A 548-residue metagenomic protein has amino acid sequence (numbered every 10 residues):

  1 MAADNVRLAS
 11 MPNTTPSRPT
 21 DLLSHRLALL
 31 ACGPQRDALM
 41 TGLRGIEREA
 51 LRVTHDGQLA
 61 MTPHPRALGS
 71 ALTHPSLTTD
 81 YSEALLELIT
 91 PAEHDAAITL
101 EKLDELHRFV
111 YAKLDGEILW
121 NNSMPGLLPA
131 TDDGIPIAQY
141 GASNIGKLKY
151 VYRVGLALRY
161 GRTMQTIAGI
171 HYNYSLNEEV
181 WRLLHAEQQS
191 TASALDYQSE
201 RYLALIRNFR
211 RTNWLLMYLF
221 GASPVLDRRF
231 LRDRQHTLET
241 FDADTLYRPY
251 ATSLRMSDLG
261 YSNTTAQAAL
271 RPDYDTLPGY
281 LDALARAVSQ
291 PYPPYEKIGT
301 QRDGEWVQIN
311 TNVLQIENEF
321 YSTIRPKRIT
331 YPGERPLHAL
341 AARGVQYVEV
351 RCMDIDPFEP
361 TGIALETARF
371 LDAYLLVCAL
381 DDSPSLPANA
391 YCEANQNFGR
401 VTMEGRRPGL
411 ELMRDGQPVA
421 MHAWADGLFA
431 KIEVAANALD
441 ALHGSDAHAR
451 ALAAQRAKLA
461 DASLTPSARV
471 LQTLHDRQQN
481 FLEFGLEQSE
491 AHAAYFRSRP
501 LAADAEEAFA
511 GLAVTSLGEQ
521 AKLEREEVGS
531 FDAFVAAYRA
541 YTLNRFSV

Functional and structural regions predicted by a protein language model:
V6-A157, M164-I170, Y197-R207, R211-W214: Terminal catalytic/cofactor-binding subdomain
L43, Y81, L103, Q165 (+8 more regions): Active-site-proximal structural scaffolding
E49, M164-N177, Y347-D354: Histidine-centered divalent-metal-coordination microenvironment in nucleic-acid enzymes
T54, A92, L176-V180, D354: Beta-strand elements of well-folded, non-transmembrane domains
M61-H64, L100, D132-D133, L184-H185 (+3 more regions): Short conserved micro-motifs at the rims of enzyme active sites and ligand-binding pockets
G146-R159, T166, S175-A341, R351 (+3 more regions): Loop-rich catalytic cores of soluble enzymes, especially ATP-dependent carboxylate-amine ligases and other
F320-S322, P326, Q346, R351-E359 (+1 more regions): Active-site and substrate-binding clefts of carbohydrate-active enzymes
L442-V548: Extended, compositionally biased alpha-helical segments that mediate assembly or anchoring
